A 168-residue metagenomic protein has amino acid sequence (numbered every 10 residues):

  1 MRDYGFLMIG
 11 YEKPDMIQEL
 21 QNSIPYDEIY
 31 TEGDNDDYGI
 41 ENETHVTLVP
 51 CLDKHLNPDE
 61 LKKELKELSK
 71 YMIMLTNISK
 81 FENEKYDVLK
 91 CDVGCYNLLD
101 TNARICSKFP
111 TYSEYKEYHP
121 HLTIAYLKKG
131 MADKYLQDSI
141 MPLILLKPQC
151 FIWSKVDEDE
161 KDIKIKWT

Functional and structural regions predicted by a protein language model:
M1-T168: Histidine-dependent nucleotide/RNA phosphoesterase domain, centered on the 2H-phosphoesterase fold with its duplicated
